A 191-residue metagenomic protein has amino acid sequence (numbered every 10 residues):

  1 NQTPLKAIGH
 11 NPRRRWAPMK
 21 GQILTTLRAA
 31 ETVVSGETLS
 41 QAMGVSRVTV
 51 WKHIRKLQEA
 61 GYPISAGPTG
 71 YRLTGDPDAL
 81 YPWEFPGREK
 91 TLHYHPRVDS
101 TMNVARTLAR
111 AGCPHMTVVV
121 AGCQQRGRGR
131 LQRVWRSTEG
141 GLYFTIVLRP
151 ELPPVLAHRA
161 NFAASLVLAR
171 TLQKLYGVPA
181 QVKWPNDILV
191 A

Functional and structural regions predicted by a protein language model:
N1-I8: Extreme N-terminal basic, low-complexity initiation segments that serve as generic localization/processing leaders
I8-P18: Short, Lys/Arg-enriched N-terminal segments with co-localized hydrophobic residues within the first ~10-30 amino acids
K20-K174: N-terminal lobe of the biotin/lipoate ligase/transferase fold
V178-A191: Catalytic palm active-site di-aspartate
